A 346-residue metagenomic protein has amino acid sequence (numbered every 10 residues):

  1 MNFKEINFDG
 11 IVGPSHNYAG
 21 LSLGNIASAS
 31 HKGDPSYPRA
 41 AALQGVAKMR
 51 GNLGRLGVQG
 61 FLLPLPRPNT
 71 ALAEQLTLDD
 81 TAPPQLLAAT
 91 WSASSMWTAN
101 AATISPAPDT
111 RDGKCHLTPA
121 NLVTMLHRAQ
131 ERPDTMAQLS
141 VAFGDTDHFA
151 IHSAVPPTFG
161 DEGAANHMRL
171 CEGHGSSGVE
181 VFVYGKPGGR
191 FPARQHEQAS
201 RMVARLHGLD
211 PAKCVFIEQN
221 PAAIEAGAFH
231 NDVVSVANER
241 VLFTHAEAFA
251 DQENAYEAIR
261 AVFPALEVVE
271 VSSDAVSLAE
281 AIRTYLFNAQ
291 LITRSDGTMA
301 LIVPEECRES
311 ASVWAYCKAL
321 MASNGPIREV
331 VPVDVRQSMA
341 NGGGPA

Functional and structural regions predicted by a protein language model:
M1-A346: The feature marks the mature, well-folded catalytic cores of soluble enzymes
